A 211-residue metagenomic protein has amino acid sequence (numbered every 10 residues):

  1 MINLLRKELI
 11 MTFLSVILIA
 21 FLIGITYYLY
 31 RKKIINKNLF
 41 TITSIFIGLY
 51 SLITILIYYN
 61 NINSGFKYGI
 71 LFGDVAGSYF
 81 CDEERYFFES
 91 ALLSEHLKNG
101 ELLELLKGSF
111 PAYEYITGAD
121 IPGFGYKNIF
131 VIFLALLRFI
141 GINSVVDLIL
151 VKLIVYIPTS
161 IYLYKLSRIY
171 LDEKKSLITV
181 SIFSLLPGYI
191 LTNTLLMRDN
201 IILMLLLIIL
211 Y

Functional and structural regions predicted by a protein language model:
I2-G65: Start-transfer (signal-anchor) and selected internal transmembrane alpha helices of multi-pass inner/ER membrane
L18, P122-G125, F130, L134-I142 (+2 more regions): Transmembrane alpha-helices of multi-pass, membrane-embedded glycan-processing enzymes that use lipid-linked
G24-R31, L150-Y170: Transmembrane-helix motifs of polytopic, lipid-linked glycan transferases
I47-G48, L150-L153, S181-L185, I208-I209: Residue-level signature of the transmembrane alpha-helical core of multi-pass small-molecule transporters
I53-N99, F110: Aromatic-rich transmembrane-lumenal/periplasmic boundary elements in polytopic membrane proteins
D82-I142: Short hydrophobic/aromatic helix or loop-helix immediately within or flanking a transmembrane segment in polytopic
I142, V146, S160-L185: Transmembrane-helix signature of polytopic, membrane-embedded enzymes that assemble or transfer cell-envelope glycans
S176-N193, N200-L207: Membrane-embedded helix bundles of polyisoprenyl
